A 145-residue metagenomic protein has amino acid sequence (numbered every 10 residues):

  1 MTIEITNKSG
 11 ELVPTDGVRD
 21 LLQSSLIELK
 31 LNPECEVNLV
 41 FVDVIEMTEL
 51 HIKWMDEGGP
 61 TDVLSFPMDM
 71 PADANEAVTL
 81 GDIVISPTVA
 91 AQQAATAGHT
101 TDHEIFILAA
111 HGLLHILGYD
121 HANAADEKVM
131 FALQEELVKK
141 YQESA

Functional and structural regions predicted by a protein language model:
M1-F106, L117-A145: An acidic/histidine-cluster motif and surrounding catalytic segment that typifies divalent-metal-assisted enzyme active
L114: Periplasmic solute-binding protein
